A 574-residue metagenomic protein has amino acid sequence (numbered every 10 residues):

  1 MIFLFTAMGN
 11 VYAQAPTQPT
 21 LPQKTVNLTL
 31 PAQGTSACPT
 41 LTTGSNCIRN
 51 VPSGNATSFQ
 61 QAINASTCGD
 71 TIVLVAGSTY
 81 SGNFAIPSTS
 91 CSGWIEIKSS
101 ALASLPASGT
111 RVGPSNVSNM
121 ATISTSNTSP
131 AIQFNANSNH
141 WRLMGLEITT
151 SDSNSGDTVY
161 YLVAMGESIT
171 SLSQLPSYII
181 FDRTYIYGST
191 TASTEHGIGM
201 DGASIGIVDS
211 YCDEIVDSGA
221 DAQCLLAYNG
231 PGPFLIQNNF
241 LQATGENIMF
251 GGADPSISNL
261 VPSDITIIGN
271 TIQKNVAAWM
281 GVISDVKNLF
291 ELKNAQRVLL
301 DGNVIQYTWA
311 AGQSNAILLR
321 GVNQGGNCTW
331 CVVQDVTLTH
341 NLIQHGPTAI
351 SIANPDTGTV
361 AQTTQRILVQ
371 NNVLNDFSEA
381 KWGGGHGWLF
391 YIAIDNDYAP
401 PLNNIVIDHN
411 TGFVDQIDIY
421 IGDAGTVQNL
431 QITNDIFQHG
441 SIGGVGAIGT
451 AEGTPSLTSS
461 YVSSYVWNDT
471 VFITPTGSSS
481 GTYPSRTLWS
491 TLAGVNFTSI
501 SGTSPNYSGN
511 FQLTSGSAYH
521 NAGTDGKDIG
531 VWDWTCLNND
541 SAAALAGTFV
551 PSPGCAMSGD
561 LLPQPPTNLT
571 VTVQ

Functional and structural regions predicted by a protein language model:
A13-Q61, A65, A76-S78, E96 (+2 more regions): Right-handed parallel beta-helix/beta-solenoid
T35-T40, C68-G77, S81-I123, N135-L146 (+2 more regions): Beta-solenoid repeat scaffold
V75, K98-S100, N135, M144 (+30 more regions): Feature marks extracellular polysaccharide-active and adherence modules
I97, W141-L143, P176-F181, I205-I207 (+10 more regions): All-beta strand scaffolds that present successive hydrophobic residues in beta-strands
S104, T150, S155, G188 (+19 more regions): Residues in short coils/turns that link rungs of repeat/solenoid architectures in beta-rich domains
S118-L292, Q313: Right-handed parallel beta-helix
H340, V360-N510: Predominantly extracellular beta-rich ligand-binding scaffolds that present long acidic/polar faces for carbohydrate
R486-G559: C-terminal accessory segments
